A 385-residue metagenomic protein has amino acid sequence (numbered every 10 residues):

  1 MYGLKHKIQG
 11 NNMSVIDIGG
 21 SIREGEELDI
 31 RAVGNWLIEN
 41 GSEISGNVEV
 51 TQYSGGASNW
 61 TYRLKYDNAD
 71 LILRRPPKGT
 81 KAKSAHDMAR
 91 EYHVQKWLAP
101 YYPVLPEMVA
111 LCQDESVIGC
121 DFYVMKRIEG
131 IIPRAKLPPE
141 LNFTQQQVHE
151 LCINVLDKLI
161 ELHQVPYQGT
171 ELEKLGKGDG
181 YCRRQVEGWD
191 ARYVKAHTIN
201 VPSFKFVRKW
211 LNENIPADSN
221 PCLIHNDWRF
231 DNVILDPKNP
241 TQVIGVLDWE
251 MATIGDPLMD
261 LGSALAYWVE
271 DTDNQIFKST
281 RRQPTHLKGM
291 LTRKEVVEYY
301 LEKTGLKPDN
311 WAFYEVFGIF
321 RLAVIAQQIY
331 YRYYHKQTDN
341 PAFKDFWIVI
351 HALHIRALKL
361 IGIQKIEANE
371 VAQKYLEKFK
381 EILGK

Functional and structural regions predicted by a protein language model:
N12, I18-G25, T280-L291, E295-L306 (+1 more regions): ATP/Mg2+ or Mg2+-diphosphate-binding catalytic cores that bind nucleotide phosphates or diphosphates via glycine-rich
S14-I44: Juxta-kinase regulatory segment immediately upstream of eukaryotic protein kinase catalytic domains
N47-L223, P237-T241: ATP-binding pocket architecture of kinase catalytic cores
G176-K177, K307-G318: All-alpha amphipathic helical-bundle segments outside canonical DNA-binding/catalytic cores that form hydrophobic
L223-H225, F230: Catalytic-loop of the protein kinase fold
L247-A252: Activation of the activation-loop gatekeeper triad in protein kinase-fold domains
D260-D271, K278: C-lobe/activation-segment region of protein kinase-like
